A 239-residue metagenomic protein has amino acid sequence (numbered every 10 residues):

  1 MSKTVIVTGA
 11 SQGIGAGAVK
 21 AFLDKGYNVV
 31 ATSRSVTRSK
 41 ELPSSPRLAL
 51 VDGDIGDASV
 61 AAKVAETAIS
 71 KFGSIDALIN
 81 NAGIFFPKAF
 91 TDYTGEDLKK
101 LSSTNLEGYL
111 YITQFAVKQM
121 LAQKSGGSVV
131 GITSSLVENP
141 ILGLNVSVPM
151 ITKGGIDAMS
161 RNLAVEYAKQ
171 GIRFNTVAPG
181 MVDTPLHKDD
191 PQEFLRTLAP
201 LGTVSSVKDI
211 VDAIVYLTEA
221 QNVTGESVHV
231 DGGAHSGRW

Functional and structural regions predicted by a protein language model:
K3, S74-I75, M120-S134, K169-I172 (+1 more regions): Active-site loop of short-chain dehydrogenase/reductase
S11-Q12: Conserved glycine-rich cofactor-binding loop
N81-F86, G233: Conserved NAD(P)H cofactor-binding loop of Rossmann-fold oxidoreductase domains
I84, T91-Y111, V130, P149 (+2 more regions): Catalytic Tyr-X3-Lys loop
F85-K99, K118, L142-V148, L186-D190: Conserved mid-core segment of classical short-chain dehydrogenase/reductases
T104-Q123, A164-V165, K169, V215-E219: Amphipathic alpha-helical dimer-interface segment in Rossmann-like NAD(P)H-dependent oxidoreductases
V130-G155, S160-K169: Catalytic loop of short-chain dehydrogenase/reductase
I172, S206-V230, H235: C-terminal substrate-recognition "lid" of short-chain dehydrogenase/reductases
